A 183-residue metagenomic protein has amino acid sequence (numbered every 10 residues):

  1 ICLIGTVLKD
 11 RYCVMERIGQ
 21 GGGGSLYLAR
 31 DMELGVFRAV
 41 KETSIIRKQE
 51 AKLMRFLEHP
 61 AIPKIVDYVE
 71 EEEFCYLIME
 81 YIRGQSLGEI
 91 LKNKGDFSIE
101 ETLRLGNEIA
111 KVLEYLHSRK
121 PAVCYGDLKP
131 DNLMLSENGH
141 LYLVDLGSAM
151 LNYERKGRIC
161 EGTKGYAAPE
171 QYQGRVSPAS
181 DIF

Functional and structural regions predicted by a protein language model:
M15-G21, L26: Protein kinase glycine-rich loop
E42-F56: AlphaC helix of the eukaryotic protein kinase fold
Y68: Activation-segment/catalytic-loop signature of the eukaryotic protein kinase fold
E72-S86, I90: Conserved short submotifs of the Hanks-type protein kinase catalytic core that shape the nucleotide-binding pocket
L105-G106: Activation segment signature within eukaryotic-like protein kinase domains
K111-V123: Protein kinase catalytic-loop region centered on the HRD/HxD motif
G157-E170: Conserved activation segment of eukaryotic-like protein kinases, specifically the C-terminal portion of the activation
D181: Conserved catalytic-loop aspartate of Hanks-type protein kinases
